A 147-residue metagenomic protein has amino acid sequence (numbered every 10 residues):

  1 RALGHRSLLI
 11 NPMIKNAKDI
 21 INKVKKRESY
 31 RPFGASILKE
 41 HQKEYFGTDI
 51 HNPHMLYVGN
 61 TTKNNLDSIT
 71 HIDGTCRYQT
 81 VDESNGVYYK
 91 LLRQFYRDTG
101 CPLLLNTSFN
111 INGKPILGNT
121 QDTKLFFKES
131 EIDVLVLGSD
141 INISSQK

Functional and structural regions predicted by a protein language model:
R1-K147: Flexible beta->alpha loop and helix N-cap segments adjacent to enzyme active/binding sites
